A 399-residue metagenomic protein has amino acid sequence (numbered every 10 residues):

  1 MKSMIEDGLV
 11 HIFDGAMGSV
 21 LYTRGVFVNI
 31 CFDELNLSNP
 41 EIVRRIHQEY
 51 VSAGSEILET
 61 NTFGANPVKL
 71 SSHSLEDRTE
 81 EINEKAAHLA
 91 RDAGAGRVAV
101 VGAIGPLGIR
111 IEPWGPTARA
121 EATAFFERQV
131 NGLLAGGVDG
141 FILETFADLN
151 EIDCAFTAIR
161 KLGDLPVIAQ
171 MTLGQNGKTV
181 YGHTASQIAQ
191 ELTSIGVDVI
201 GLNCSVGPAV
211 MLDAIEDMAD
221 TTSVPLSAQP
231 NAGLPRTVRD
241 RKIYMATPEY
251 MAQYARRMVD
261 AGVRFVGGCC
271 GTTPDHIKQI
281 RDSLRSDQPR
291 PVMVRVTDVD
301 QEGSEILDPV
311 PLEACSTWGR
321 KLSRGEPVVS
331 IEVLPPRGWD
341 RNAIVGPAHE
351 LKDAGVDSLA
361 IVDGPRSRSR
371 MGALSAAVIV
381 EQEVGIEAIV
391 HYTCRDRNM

Functional and structural regions predicted by a protein language model:
M1-M399: Domain-level signal for soluble alpha/beta catalytic cores
